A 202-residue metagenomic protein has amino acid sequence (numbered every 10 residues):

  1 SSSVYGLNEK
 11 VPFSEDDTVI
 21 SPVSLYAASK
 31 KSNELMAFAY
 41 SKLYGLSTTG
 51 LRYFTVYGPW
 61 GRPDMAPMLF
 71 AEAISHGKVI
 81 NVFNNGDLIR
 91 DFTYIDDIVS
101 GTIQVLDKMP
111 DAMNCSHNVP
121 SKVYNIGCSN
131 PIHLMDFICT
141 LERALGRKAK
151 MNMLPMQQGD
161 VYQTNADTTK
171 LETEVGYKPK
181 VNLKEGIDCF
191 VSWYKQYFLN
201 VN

Functional and structural regions predicted by a protein language model:
S1: Residue(s) in the substrate-gating loop at a strand-loop-helix junction that position the organic substrate next
V4-G50, Y57, G61-R62, P179: Catalytic helix-loop patch of NAD(P)-dependent Rossmann-fold dehydrogenases
R52-T55, M153-P155: Residue-level recognition of beta-strand->loop/alpha-helix junctions
E72-N202: C-terminal substrate-binding subdomain of Rossmann-fold SDR/epimerase-dehydratase oxidoreductases
